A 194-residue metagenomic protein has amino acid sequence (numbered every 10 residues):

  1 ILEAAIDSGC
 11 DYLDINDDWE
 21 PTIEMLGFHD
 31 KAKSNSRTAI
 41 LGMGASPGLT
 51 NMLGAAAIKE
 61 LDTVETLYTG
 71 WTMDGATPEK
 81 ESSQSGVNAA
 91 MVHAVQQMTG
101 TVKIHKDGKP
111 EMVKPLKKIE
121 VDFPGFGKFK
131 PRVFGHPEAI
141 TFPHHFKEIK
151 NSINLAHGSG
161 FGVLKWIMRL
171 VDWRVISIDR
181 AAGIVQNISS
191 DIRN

Functional and structural regions predicted by a protein language model:
I1, T22-E24, S46-M52: Short glycine/serine/threonine-rich phosphate/pyrophosphate-binding segments that cradle anionic phosphate groups
L2-E3, D7, I15-A39: Rossmann-fold NAD(P)-binding glycine/threonine-rich loop
D17, G42-S46, P131: Glycine- and other small-residue-rich loops at beta-strand/loop junctions that grip anionic moieties
G27-K31, S36, A55-A57, I167-L170: Short low-complexity, flexible loop/linker segments enriched in glycine and/or proline with clustered acidic
N35-G75: Adenosine-phosphate binding glycine-rich loop
K59-N194: C-terminal catalytic/substrate-binding lobe primarily of soluble NAD(P)-dependent oxidoreductases
